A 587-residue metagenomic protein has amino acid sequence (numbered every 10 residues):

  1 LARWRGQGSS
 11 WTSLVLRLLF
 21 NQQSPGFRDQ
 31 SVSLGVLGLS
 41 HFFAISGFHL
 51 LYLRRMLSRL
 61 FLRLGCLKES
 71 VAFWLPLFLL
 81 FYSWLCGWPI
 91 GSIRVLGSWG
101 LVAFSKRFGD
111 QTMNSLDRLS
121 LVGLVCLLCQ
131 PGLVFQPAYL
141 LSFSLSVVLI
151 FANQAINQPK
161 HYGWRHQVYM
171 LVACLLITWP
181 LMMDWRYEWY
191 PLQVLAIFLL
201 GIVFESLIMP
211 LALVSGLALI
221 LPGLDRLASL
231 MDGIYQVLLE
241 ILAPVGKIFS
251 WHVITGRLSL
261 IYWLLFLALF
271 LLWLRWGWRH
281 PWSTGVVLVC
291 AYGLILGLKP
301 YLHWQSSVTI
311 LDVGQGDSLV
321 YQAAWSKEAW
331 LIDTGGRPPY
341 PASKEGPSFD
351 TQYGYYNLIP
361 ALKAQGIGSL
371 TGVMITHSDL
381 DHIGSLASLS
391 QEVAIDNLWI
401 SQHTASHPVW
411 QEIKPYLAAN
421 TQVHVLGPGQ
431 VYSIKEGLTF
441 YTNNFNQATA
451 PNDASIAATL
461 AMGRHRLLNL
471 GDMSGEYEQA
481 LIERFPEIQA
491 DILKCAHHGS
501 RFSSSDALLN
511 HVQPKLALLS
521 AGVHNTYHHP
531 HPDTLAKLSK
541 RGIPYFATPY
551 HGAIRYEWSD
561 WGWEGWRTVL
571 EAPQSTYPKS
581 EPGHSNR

Functional and structural regions predicted by a protein language model:
L1, G35, H166, I220-R587: Non-globular, low-confidence helical/coil segments that flank catalytic cores
L1-D29: Histidine-/acidic- and/or cysteine-rich, low-complexity loops and terminal segments associated with membrane
G8, G38, G47, G65 (+4 more regions): Glycine-centered loop/turn motif at secondary-structure junctions
S10, L14-V15, Q30, L39 (+3 more regions): Hydrophobic side chains within well-formed alpha-helices
S13-R17, S31-V32, L211-S215, G246: Short coil/turn segments at secondary-structure boundaries
Q30-V194, L258-Q305, Q402, S503-D506 (+1 more regions): Hydrophobic alpha-helical transmembrane segments in multi-pass membrane proteins
L149-H252, K515-S520: Alpha-helical transmembrane segments of multi-pass integral membrane proteins
